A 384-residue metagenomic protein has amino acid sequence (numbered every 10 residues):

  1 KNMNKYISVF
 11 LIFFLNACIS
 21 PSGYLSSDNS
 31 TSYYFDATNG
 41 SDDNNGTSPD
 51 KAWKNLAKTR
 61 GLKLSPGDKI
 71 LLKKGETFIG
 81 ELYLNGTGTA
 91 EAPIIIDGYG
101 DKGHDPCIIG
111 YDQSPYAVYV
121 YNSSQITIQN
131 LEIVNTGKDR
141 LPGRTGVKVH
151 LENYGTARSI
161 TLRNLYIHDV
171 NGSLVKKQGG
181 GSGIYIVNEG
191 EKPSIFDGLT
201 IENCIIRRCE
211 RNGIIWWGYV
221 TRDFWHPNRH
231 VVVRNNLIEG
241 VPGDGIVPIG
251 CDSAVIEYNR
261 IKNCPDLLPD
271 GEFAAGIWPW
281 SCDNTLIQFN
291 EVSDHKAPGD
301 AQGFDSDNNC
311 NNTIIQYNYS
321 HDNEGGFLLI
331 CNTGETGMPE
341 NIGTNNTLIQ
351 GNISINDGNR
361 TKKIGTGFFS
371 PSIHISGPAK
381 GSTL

Functional and structural regions predicted by a protein language model:
N4-I12: Sec-dependent signal peptide recognition, specifically the positively charged N-region followed immediately by
N16-A17: C-terminal motif of bacterial Sec signal peptides marking the signal peptidase cleavage site
S26-N29, L64, T87-A90, Y121 (+1 more regions): Extracellular/periplasmic catalytic domains that process cell-envelope and extracellular macromolecules
F35-K73, T77, Y83, A117: Acidic Gly/Asp/Thr-rich repetitive segments characteristic of extracellular carbohydrate-active and adhesion proteins
T38, K73-G75, E81, T87 (+14 more regions): Beta-strand repeat scaffolds of extracellular/surface proteins
L71-K74, F78, T87-P142, Y166-G179: Right-handed parallel beta-helix/beta-spiral solenoid domain characteristic of secreted/periplasmic
Y83-L84, Y111-Y119, R140-N153, V175-P193 (+7 more regions): Extracellular beta-strand/beta-solenoid scaffold signature
P93, D97, S124-N135, T156-N171 (+9 more regions): Right-handed parallel beta-helix
